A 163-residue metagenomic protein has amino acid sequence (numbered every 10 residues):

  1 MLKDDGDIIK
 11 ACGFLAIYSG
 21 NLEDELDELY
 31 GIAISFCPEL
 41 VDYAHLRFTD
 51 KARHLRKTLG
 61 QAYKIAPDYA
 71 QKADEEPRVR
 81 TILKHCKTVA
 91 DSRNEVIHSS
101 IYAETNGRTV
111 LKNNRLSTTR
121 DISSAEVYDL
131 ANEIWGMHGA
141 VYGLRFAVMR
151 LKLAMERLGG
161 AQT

Functional and structural regions predicted by a protein language model:
M1-I17, D24-T163: Acidic, Ser/Thr/Gly/Pro-rich intrinsically disordered interaction regions
